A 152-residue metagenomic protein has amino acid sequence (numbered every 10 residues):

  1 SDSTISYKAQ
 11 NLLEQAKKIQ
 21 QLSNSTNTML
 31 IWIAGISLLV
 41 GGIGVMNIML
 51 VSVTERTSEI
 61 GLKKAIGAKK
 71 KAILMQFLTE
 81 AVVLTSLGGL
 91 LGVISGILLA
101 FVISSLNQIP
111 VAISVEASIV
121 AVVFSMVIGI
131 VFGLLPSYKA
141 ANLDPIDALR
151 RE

Functional and structural regions predicted by a protein language model:
S1-L30: Mechanotransmission and gating elements of multispan inner-membrane complexes involved in transport and envelope
K17, M46, D147: Glycine-centered loop/turn positions within well-structured domains that cap or flank conserved ligand/cofactor-binding
Q20, S58, R150: A short local structural element in Rossmann-fold oxidoreductases
T28-S104, Q108, A112-F132, P136: Transmembrane alpha-helical interface segments in multi-pass membrane proteins
S137-E152: Short cytosolic juxtamembrane segments of multi-pass membrane proteins
